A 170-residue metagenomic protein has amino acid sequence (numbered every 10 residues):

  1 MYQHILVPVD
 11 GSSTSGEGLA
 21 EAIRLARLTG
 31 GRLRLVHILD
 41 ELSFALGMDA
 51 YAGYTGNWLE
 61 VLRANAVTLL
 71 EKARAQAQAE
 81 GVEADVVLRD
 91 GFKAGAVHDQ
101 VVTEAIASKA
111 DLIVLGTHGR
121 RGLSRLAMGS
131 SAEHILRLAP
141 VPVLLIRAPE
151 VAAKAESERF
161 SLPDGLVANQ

Functional and structural regions predicted by a protein language model:
Q3-G53, Q76, E80-V82, V151 (+1 more regions): Small/aliphatic-rich secondary-structure junction motif
V36, D85-R89, L144: General small-molecule cofactor/ligand-binding pocket signal
Y54-T68: A short acidic, glycine-rich active-site loop that binds or catalyzes chemistry on phosphate/adenosine moieties
A64-A73, Q100-V102: Short, solvent-exposed amphipathic alpha-helices that sit in or adjacent to ligand/effector-binding or catalytic
A75-I113, V151, V167-Q170: Structural beta-alpha unit
L112-H134, A152-E156: Glycine-rich, Arg-bearing micro-motifs that act as flexible, cationic patches
V143-A153: Short, flexible loop segments at boundaries between secondary-structure elements
